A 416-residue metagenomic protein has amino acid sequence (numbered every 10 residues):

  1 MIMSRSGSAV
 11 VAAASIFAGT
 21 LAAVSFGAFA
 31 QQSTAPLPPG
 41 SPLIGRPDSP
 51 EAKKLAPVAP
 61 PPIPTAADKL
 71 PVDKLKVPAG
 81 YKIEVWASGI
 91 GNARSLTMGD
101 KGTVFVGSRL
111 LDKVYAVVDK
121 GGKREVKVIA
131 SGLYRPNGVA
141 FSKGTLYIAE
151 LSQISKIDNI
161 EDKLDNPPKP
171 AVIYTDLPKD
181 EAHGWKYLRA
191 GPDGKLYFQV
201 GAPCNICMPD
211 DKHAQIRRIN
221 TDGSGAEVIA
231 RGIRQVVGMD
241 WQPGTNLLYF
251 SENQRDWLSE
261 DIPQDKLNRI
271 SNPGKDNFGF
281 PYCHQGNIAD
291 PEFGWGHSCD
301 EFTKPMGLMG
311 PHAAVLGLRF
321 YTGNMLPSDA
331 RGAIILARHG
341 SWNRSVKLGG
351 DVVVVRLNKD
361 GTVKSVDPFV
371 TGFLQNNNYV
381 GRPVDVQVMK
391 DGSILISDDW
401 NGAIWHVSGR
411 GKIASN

Functional and structural regions predicted by a protein language model:
S33-P78, W185, A202-I206, I219-S224 (+5 more regions): Beta-propeller domain segments
V85-I90, K127-G132, I173-D180, V228-G232 (+2 more regions): Surface loop/turn motifs at the tips and blade-to-blade linkers of beta-strand repeat domains
N92, L110, E125, G132-R135 (+10 more regions): Beta-rich catalytic cores
T103-G107, T145-I148, K195-Q199, L247-S251 (+3 more regions): Conserved beta-propeller blade signature
S108-R109, L151-Q153, N159, G201-P203 (+4 more regions): Short loop/turn segments immediately following the C-termini of beta-strands
K113-A116, Q153-S155, Q215-R217, K266-N268 (+2 more regions): A short loop-to-beta-strand structural motif that recurs across blades of beta-propeller domains
V126, R135, A140, S152-G191 (+3 more regions): Asp-box/WD-like beta-propeller blade repeats and closely related beta-sheet repeat scaffolds
